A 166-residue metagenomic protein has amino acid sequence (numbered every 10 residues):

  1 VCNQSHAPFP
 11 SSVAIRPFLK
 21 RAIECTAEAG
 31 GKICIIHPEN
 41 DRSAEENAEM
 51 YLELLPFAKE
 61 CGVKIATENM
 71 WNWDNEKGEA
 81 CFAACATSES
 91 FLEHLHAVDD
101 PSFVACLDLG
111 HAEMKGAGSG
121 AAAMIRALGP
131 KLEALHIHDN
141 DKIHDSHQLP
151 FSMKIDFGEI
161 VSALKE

Functional and structural regions predicted by a protein language model:
C2-N3: Mid-chain, well-packed structural core segment of small domains
H6-L107, E113-M114: Active-site acidic/histidine proton-transfer and metal-coordination neighborhood in alpha/beta enzyme cores
P10-S12, E76-S88, L92, H111-E166: Gly/Pro-rich active-site loop or hairpin
